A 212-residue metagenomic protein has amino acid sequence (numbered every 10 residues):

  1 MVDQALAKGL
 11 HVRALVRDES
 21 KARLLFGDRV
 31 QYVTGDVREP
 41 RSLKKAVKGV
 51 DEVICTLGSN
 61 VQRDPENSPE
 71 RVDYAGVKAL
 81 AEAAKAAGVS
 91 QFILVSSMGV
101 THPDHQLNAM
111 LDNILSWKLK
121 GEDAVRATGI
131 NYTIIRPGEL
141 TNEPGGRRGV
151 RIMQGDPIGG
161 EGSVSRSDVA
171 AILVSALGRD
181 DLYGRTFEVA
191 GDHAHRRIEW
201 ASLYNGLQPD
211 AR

Functional and structural regions predicted by a protein language model:
M1-H11: N-terminal Rossmann NAD(P)H-binding glycine-rich loop of SDR-like oxidoreductase domains
V12-A14, I135: Short beta-strand "acidic-cap" motif of Rossmann-like dinucleotide-binding folds
A14-A86, L177-D181: NAD(P)H-binding glycine-rich loop region in Rossmannoid oxidoreductase-like domains and their noncatalytic homologs
E39, G76, G121, S165-D168: Conserved cofactor-binding/catalytic machinery of classical short-chain dehydrogenase/reductase
V53, V125, I135, V169-L173 (+1 more regions): Non-catalytic, hydrophobic alpha-helical segments
S59-G155: Glycine-/Pro-rich loop/turn segments that contact NAD(P) or position catalytic residues in Rossmann-like domains
E161, R166-R212: Mid/C-terminal beta-alpha module of Rossmann-like enzyme folds, strongest in SDR-family dehydrogenases/epimerases
